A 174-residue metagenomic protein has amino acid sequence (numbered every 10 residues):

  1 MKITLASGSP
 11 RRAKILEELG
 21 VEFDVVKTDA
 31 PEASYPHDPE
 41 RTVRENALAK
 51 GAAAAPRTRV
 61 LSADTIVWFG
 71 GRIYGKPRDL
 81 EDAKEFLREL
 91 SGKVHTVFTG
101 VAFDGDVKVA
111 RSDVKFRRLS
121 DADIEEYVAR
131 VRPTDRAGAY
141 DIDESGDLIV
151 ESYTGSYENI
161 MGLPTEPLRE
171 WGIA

Functional and structural regions predicted by a protein language model:
M1-T4, P36-A174: Anionic-ligand binding patches
M1-V21: N-terminal beta1-alpha1 ligand-phosphate binding loop
P10, A30, A102: Short, glycine/serine-rich, charged loops/turns that create anion-binding and catalytic segments at active sites
R12, E32-S34, R169: Flexible, glycine-rich phosphate/dinucleotide-binding loops and adjacent beta-alpha linkers at cofactor/substrate
F23-E32: A short beta-strand-loop structural module common to alpha/beta enzyme folds
